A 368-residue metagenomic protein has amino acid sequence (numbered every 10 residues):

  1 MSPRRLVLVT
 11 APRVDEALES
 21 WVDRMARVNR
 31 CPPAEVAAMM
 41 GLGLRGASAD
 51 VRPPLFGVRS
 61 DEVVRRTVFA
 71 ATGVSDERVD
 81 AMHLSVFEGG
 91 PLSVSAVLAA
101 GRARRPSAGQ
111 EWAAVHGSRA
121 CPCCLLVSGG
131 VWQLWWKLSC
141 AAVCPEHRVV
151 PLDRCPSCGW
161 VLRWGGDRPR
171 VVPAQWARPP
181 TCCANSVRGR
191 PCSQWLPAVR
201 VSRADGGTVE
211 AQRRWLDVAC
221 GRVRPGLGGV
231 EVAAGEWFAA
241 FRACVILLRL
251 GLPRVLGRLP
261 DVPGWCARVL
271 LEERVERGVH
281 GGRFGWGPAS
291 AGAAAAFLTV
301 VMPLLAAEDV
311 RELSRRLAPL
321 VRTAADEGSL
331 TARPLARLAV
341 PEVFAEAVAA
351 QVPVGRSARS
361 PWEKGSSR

Functional and structural regions predicted by a protein language model:
M1-R368: Basic, alpha-helical nucleic-acid-binding regions used in initiation and control of genome expression
